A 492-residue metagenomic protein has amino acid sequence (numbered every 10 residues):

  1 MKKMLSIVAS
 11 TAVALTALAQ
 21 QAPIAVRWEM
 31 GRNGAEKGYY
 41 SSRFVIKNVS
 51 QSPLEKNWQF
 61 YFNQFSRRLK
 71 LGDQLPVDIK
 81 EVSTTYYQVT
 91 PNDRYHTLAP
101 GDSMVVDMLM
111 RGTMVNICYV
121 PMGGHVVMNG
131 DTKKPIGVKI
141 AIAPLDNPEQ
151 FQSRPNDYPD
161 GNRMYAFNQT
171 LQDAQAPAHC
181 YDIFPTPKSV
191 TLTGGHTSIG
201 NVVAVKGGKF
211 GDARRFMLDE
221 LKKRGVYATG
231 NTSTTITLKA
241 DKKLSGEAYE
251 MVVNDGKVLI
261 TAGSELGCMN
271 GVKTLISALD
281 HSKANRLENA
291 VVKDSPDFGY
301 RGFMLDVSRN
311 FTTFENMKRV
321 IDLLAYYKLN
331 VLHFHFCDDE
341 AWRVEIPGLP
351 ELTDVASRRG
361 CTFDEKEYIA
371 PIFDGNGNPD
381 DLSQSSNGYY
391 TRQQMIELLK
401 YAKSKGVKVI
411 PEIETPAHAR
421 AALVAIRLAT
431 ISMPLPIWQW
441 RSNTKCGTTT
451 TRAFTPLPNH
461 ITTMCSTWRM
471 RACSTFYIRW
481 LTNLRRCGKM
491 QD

Functional and structural regions predicted by a protein language model:
M1-P23: Bacterial Sec-dependent N-terminal signal peptides
Q20-G38: Low-complexity, acidic Ser/Thr/Pro/Gly-rich terminal tails and inter-domain linkers that flank the onset of structured
G34, P53-S83, M122-H125: Short acidic, flexible loop segments centered on an aromatic residue
A35-R43, M104: Short, solvent-exposed loop/turn segments enriched in Ser/Thr/Gly
V45-S52, W468-R469: Asparagine-centered strand-capping/turn motif at beta-strand->loop junctions
Q74-V115: Intrinsically disordered, low-complexity Pro/Gly/Ser/Thr-rich segments with frequent PxxP/GP/PP motifs and embedded
V120, G124-P296: Acidic, contiguous N-terminal accessory segments
L244-G246, E250-M464, A472, R485-D492: Feature activates predominantly on carbohydrate-active enzymes
